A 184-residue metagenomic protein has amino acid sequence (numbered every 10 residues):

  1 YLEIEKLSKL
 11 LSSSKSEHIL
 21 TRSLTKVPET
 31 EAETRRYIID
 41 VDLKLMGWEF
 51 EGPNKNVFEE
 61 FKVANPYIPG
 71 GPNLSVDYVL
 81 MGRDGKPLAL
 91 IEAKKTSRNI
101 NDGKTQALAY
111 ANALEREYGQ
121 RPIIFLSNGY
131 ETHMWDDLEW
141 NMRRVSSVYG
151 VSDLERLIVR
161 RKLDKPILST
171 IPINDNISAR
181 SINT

Functional and structural regions predicted by a protein language model:
Y1-T184: ATP-dependent helicase/translocase motor core
